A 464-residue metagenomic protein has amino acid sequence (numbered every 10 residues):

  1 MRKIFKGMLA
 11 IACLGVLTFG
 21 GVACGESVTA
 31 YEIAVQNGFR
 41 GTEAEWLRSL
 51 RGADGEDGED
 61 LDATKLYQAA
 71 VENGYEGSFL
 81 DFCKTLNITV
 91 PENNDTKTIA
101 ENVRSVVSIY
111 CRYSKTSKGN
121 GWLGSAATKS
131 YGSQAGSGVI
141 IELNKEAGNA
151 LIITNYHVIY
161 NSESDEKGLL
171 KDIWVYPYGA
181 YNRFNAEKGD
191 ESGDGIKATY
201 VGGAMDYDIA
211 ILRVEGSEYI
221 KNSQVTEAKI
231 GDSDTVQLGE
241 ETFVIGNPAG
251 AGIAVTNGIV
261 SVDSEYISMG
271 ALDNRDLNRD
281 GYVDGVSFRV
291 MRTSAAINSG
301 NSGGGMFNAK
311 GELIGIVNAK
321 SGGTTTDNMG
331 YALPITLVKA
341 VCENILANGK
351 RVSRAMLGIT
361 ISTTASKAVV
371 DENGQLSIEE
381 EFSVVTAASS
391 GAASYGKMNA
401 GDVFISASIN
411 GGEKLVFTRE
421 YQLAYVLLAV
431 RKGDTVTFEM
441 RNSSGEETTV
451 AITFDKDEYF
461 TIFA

Functional and structural regions predicted by a protein language model:
L17, E72, K84, E312 (+1 more regions): C-terminal recognition in membrane/secretory proteostasis and scaffolding
T18-V28: Sec-dependent signal peptide cleavage junction
E26-V71, Y75, F79-I88: Collagen/collagen-like triple-helix recognition
V90-K97, T116-N155, D194-K197, E227-K229 (+5 more regions): A conserved glycine-rich beta-strand in the N-terminal activation segment of trypsin-fold
K118-Y131, K188-E191, G203-Y207, E218-N222 (+3 more regions): Gly/Ser-enriched beta-turn/beta-hairpin loop segments
A126, Y156-K171, Y219-E227, I245-I259 (+3 more regions): Active-site loop architecture of trypsin-fold serine endopeptidases
L143-Y207, G216-S217: Catalytic-histidine neighborhood of serine endopeptidases, predominantly the chymotrypsin-like S1/PA family
Y176-Y181, G231-I253: Short glycine/Trp-rich loop-beta-loop segment that forms part of the substrate-binding cleft
